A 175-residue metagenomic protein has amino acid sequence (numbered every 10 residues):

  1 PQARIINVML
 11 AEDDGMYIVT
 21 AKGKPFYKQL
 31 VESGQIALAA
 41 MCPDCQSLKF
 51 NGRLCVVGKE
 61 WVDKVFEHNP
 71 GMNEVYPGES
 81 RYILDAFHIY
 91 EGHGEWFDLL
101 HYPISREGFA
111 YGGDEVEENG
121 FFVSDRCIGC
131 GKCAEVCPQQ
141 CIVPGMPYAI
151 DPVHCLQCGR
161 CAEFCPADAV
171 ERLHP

Functional and structural regions predicted by a protein language model:
P1-D13, Y17, K28-Q29: An N-terminal domain-cap segment
N7-V8, A86, C141, A162: Short, surface-exposed charged micro-motifs
G15-Y17, A37, E95, A149: General beta-strand recognition
K24-H93, L99: Short, structured beta-strand-loop surface elements
G78-E135: A broadly conserved sequence feature marking short terminus-proximal activation segments in nucleic acid-centric
A110-G129, Q140-Q157, A169-P175: Ferredoxin-like iron-sulfur electron-transfer modules
G129-V136, Q157-F164: C-type cytochrome heme c attachment motif
